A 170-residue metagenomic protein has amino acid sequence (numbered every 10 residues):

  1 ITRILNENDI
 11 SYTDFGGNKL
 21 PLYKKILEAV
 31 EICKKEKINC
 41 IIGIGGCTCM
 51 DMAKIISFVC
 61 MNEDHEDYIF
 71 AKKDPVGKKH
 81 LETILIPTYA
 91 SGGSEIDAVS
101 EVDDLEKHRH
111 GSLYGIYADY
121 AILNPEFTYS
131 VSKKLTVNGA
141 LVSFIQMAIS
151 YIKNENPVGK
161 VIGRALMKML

Functional and structural regions predicted by a protein language model:
I1-C40: ATP/NTP phosphate-donor binding region
T2-E7, V99-V102, V137-G139: Short, solvent-exposed amphipathic alpha-helical segments in soluble enzyme and RNA/protein-processing domains
L5, D9, C33, S57-C60 (+2 more regions): Structural signal for hydrophobic packing residues in well-ordered secondary-structure cores of soluble enzyme domains
N6, I10-Y12, N18, K78 (+4 more regions): Residue-level signal for well-ordered alpha-helical segments
G16-G17, G45, N156: Proline- and acidic/polar-enriched loop/turn elements at helix boundaries
K24-E31, K35-P125: Glycine/threonine-rich beta-strand-loop-alpha-helix active-site module that forms ligand/phosphate-binding
V102-L170: Carboxylate- and glycine-rich phosphate/diphosphate-binding segment that chelates Mg2+/Mn2+
